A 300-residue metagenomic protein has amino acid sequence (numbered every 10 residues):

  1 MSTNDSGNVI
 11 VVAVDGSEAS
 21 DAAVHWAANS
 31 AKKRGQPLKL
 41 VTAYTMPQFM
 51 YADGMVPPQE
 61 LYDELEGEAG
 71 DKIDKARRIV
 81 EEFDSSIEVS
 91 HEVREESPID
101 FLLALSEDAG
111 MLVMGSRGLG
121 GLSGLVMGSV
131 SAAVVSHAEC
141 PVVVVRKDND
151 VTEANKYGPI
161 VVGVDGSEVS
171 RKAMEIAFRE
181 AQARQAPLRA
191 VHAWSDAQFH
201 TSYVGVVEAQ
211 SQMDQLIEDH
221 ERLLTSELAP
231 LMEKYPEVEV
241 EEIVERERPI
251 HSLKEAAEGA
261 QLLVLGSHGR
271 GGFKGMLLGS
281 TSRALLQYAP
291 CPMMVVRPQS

Functional and structural regions predicted by a protein language model:
M1-S6, A19, E60-D63, R78-L112 (+2 more regions): Structural beta-alpha unit
S2-Q59, G158-Q210, M232-K234, E239-I243: Small/aliphatic-rich secondary-structure junction motif
S6, V24, N29-K33, I99 (+2 more regions): Gly/Ser-rich helix-loop-strand patches that form or flank binding pockets for ribonucleotide-derived cofactors
A19-A22, W26, E68, K72 (+4 more regions): Charged catalytic carboxylate motif
R34-P37, I87, C140, A186-P187 (+1 more regions): Short glycine/serine/threonine/alanine-rich loop segments
L40, S90-V93, V144, A190 (+2 more regions): A structural preference for short, hydrophobic beta-strand core positions in alpha/beta folds
P58-D71, A209-R222: A short acidic, glycine-rich active-site loop that binds or catalyzes chemistry on phosphate/adenosine moieties
I73, R77, T225-A229: A conserved short alpha-helical segment within the catalytic HATPase_c
